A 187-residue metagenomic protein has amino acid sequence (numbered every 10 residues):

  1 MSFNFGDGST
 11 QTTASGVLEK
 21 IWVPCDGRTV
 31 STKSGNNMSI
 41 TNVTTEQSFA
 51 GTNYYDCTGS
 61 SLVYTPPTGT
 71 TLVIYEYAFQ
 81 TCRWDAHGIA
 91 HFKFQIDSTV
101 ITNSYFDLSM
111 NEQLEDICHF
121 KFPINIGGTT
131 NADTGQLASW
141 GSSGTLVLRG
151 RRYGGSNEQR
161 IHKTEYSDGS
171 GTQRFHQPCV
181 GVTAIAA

Functional and structural regions predicted by a protein language model:
M1-T41: Glycine-rich, low-complexity segments
N37-A187: Terminal beta-strand-rich extracellular "head" domains that mediate receptor/glycan or other ligand binding
